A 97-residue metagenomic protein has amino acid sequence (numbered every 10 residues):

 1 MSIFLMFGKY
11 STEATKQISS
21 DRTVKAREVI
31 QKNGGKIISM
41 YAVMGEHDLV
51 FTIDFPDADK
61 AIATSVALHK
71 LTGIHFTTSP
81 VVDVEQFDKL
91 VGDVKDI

Functional and structural regions predicted by a protein language model:
M1-I97: A compositional/biophysical signature of low hydrophobicity enriched in polar/charged and small residues
